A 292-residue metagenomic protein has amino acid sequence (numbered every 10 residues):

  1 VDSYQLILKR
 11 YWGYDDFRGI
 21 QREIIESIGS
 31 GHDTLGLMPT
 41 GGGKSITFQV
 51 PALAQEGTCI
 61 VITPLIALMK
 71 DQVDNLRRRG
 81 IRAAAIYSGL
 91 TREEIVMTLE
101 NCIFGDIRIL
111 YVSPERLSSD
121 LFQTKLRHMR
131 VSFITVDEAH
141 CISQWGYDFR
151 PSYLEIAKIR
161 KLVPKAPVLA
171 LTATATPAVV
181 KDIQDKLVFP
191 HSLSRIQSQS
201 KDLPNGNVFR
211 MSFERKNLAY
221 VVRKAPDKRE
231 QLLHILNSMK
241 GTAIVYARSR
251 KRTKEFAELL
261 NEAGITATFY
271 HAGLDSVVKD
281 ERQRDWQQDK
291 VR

Functional and structural regions predicted by a protein language model:
D2-Y11, D15-G19, E23-S45, A52-Q55 (+1 more regions): Helicase motor core with emphasis on the C-terminal RecA-like subdomain
